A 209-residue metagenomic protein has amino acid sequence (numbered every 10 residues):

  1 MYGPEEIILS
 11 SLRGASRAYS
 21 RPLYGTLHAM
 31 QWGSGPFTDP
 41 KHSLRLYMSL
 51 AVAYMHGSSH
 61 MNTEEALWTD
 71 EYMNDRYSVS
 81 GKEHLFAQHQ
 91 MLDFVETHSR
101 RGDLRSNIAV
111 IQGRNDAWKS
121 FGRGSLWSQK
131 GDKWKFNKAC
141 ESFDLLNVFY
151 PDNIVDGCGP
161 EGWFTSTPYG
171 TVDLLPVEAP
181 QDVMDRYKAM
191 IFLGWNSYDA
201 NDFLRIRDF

Functional and structural regions predicted by a protein language model:
M1-E5: Aromatic- and acid-rich polysaccharide-binding/catalytic face of secreted or lumenal carbohydrate-active enzymes
I7-G14, S49-V52, N201-D208: A short acidic, amphipathic alpha-helical/loop segment
S10-L46, E64-S78: Active-site clefts of carbohydrate-active enzymes
A18-S20, A51-S59, T63-R101: Extended substrate-binding grooves/exosites of carbohydrate-active enzymes
L23-L27, H60-T63, I108-V110, I191-F192: Structural recognition of the beta-strand scaffold that forms the well-ordered cores of secreted hydrolase catalytic
H42-V52, V177-D182: Short, acidic/polar
F86-Y187: Aromatic-Pro/Gly-enriched surface loop or interdomain linker that acts as a lid/target-recognition segment
V183-F209: Short alpha-beta junction capping motif
